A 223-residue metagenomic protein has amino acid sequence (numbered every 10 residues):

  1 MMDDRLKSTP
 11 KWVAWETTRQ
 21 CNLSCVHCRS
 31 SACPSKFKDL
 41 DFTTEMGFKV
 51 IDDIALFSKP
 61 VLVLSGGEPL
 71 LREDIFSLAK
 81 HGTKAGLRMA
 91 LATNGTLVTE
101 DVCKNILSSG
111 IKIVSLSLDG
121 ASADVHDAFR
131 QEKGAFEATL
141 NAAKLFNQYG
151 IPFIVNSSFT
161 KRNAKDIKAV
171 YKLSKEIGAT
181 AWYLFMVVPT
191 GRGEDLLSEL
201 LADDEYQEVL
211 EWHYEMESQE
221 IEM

Functional and structural regions predicted by a protein language model:
M1, G191-M223: A C-terminal junction/extension of Radical SAM enzymes
D4-L6, I106: Short secondary-structure boundary/capping segments
L6-E45: Canonical Radical SAM [4Fe-4S] cluster-binding loop centered on the CxxxCxxC motif and its immediate flanking residues
H27, V125, G191-E194: Short acidic/His/Gly/Ser-rich catalytic and metal-binding motifs that mark active-site loops of diverse hydrolases
A32, E73, K133, G150 (+2 more regions): A general structural signal marking secondary-structure boundaries and capping sites
K36-D39, R130-Q131, D203: A short acidic, glycine-rich active-site loop that binds or catalyzes chemistry on phosphate/adenosine moieties
T44-L64, R72-P189, L201: Radical SAM/AdoMet-radical enzyme domain recognition
E68: Conserved G/P- and acidic residue-centered "switch" motifs that form tight phosphate/ATP-binding loops in soluble
